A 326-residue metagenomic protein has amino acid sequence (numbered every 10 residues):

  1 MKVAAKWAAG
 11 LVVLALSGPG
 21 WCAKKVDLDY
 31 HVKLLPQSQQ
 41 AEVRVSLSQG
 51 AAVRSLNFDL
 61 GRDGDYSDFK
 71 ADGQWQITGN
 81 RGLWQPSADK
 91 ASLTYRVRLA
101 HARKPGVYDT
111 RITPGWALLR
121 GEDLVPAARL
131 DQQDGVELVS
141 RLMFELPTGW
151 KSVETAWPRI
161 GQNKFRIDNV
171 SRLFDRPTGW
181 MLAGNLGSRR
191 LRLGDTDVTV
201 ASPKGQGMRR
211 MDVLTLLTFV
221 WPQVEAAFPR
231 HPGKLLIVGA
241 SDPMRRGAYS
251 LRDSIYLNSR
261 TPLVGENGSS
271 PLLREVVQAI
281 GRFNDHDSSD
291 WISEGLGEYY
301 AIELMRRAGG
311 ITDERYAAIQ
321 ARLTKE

Functional and structural regions predicted by a protein language model:
M1-A9: Bacterial N-terminal signal peptides that target proteins for export
H31-L35, S46, A51, R62-T113: A surface-exposed beta-strand-loop module
Q39-D65, P126-Q132, V136-T148: Surface-exposed beta-strand/loop patches in extracellular or lumenal glycoproteins
D65-D68, R98, D123, Q132 (+4 more regions): Zn2+-dependent metallopeptidase catalytic core
L99-V136: Glycine/proline-rich low-complexity spacer/linker segments in large multi-domain proteins
L186-S289: Juxtacatalytic substrate-recognition/specificity segment
D287-E326: Acidic/His/Gly-enriched intrinsically disordered linker/tail segments that often contain short helix/coil "MoRF-like"
